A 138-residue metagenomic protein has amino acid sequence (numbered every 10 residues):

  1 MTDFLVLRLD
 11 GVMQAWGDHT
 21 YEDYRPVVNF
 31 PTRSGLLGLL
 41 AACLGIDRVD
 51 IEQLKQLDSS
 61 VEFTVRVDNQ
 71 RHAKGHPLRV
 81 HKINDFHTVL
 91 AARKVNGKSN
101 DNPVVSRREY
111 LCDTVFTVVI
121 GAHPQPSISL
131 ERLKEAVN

Functional and structural regions predicted by a protein language model:
M1, L54-S60, S106-T114: Short, surface-exposed loop and linker segments with low hydrophobicity and enrichment for Pro/Ser/Thr
M1-R8: Charged, low-complexity intrinsically disordered regulatory segments in eukaryotic signaling
D3, G17-G97: Glycine/small-residue-rich interface belts in oligomeric ring/scaffold proteins and their assembly partners
L5, V61-F63, T114-V118: Generic beta-strand structural signal
L9-A15: Short polar catalytic/cofactor-binding loops
V12, R48-D50, D101-P103: Short secondary-structure boundary micro-motifs
D68-N138: Internal, well-folded beta-alpha domain core
